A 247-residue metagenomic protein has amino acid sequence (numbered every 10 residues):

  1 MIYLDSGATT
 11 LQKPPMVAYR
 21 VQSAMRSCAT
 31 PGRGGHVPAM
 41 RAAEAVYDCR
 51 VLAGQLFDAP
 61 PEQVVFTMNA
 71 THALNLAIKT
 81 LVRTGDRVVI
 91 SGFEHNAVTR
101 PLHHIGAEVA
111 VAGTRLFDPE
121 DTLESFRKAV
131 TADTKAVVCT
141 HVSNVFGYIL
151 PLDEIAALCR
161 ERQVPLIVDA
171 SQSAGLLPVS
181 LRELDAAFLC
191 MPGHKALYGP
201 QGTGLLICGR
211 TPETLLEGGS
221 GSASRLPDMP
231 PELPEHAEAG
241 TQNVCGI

Functional and structural regions predicted by a protein language model:
M1-I247: Pyridoxal 5′-phosphate
